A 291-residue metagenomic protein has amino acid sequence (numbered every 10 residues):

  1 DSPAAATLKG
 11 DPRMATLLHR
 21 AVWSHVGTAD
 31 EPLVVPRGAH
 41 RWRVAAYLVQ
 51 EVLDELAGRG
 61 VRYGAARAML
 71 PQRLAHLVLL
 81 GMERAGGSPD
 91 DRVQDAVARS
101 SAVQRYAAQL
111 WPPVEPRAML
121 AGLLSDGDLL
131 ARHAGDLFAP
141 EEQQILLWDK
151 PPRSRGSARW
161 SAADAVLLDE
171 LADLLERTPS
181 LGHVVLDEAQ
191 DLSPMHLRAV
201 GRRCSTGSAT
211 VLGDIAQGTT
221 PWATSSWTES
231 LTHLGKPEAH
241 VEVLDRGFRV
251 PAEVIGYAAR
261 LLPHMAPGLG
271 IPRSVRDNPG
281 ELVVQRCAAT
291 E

Functional and structural regions predicted by a protein language model:
D1-A6, D169-H183, Q190-E291: Conserved helicase motor core of SF1/SF2 NTP-dependent helicases
S2-L33: P-loop NTPase motor core
A4-P12, G60, G64, V93 (+1 more regions): Hydrophobic alpha-helical scaffolding
M14, L70, A163, L167 (+2 more regions): Phosphate/oxyanion-binding active-site loops and adjacent basic polyanion-contact surfaces
L17, Y106, Y257-R260: Generic recognition of well-ordered alpha-helical segments
T28-H183, L192-L197: Conserved helicase NTPase catalytic core signature
